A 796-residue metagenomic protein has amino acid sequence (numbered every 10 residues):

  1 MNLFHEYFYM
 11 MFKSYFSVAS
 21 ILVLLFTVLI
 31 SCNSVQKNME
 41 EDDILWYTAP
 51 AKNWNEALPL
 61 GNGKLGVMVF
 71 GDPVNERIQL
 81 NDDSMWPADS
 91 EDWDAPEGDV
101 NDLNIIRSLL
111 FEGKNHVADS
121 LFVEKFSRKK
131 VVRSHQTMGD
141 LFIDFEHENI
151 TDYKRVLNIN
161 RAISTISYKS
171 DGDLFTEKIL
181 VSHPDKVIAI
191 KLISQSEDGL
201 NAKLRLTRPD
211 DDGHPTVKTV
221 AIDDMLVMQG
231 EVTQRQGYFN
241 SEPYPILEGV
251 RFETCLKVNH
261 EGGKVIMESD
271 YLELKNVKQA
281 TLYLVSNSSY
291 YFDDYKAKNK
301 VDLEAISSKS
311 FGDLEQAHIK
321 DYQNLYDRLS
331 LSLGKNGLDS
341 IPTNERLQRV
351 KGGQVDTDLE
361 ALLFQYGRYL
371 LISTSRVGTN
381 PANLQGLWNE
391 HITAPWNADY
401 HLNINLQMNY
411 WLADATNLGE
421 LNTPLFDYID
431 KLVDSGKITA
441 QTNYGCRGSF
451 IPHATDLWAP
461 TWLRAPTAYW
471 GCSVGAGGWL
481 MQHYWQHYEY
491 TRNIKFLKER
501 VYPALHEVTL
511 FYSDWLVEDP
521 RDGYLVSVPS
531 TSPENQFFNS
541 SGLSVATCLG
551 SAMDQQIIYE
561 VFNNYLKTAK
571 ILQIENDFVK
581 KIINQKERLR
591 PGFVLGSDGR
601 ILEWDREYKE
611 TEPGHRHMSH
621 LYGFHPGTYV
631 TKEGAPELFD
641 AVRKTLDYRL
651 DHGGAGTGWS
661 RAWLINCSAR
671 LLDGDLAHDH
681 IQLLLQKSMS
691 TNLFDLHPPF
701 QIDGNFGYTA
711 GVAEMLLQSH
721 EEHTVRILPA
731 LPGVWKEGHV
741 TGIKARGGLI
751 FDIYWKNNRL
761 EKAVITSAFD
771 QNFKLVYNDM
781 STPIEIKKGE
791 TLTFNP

Functional and structural regions predicted by a protein language model:
M1-K37: Bacterial Sec-dependent N-terminal signal peptides
V35-A468, G475, Y484-Y488, H506-T509 (+8 more regions): Aromatic-residue-lined binding/catalytic grooves and analogous aromatic/hydrophobic interfacial grooves in multimeric
A57-Q79, I105, Y400-L421, V517-I571 (+2 more regions): C-terminal capping/lid segments that line or modulate ligand- or cofactor-binding pockets
E197-L200, T491-E499: Secondary-structure transition into beta-strands, especially the periplasmic turns and strand N-termini that construct
K203-R205, P424-D427, T442-N443, F496-H506 (+5 more regions): Beta-strand segments within the central parallel beta-sheet cores of soluble alpha/beta enzyme folds
L362, W479, A504, I557 (+4 more regions): Charged catalytic carboxylate motif
N405, S473-H487, R500-D514, S660-W663 (+3 more regions): Extended, hydrophobic alpha-helical segments in both membrane/secreted and soluble proteins
R643-W659: Long, compositionally biased intrinsically disordered regions
